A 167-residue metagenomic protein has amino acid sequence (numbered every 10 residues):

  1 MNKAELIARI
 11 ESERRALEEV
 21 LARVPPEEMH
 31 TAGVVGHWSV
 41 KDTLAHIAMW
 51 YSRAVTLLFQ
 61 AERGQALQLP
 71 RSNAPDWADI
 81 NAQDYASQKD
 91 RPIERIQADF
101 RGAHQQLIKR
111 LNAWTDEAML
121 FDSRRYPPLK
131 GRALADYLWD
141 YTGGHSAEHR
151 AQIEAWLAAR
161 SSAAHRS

Functional and structural regions predicted by a protein language model:
M1-A16: Extreme N-terminal tail/first-helix region
N2, V40, N81-I96, P128-D136: Acidic/His metal-coordination segments adjacent to aromatic residues that form catalytic metal sites in metalloenzymes
K3-I7, Q68-P70, R110-L111: A broad, low-specificity signal for short, low-complexity segments enriched in glycine/proline and polar/charged
R9, D76-F121, D140: Acidic/histidine-rich alpha-helical segments that form the ligand environment of transition-metal centers
R14-P25, S52-F59, R101-T115, S146-R150 (+1 more regions): Structural signal for well-ordered, non-membrane alpha-helices
H30-D79, L120-S167: Short, contiguous alpha-helical
